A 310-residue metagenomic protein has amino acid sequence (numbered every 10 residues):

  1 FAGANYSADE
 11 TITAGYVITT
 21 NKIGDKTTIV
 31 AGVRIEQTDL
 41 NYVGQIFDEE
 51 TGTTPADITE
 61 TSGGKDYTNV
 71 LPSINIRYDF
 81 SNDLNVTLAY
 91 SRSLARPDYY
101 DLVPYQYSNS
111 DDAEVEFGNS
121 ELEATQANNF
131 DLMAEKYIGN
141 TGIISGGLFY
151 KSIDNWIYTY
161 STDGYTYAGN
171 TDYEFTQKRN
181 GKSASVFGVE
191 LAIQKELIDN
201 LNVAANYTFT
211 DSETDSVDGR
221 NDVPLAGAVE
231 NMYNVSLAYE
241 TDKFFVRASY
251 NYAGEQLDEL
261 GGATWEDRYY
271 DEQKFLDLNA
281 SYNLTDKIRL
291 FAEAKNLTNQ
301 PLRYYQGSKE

Functional and structural regions predicted by a protein language model:
F1, N41-G64, Y100-G118, Y160-Q177 (+3 more regions): Solvent-exposed loop segments that connect transmembrane elements
F1-S81, Y107-S108, D218-G219: Signature of Gram-negative outer-membrane beta-barrel scaffolds
A8, K65, L94-S145, Y150-I153 (+3 more regions): Outer-membrane beta-barrel signature, preferentially recognizing the C-terminal barrel domain of Gram-negative
T20-I23, T27, I76-D79, R92 (+6 more regions): Residue-level signature of outer-membrane beta-barrel architecture
K26-I29, D83-V86, T141-I144, N200-V203 (+2 more regions): Repeated loop/turn-to-beta-strand initiation elements of outer-membrane beta-barrel proteins
A31-Q37, L88-R92, I144-Y150, A205-F209 (+3 more regions): Transmembrane beta-barrel strands of outer-membrane/channel proteins
Y150-S152, A168-L260, D286, T298: Gram-negative outer-membrane beta-barrel transporters
Y269-Y270, Q300-E310: C-terminal beta-signal and terminal closure region of outer-membrane beta-barrel proteins
